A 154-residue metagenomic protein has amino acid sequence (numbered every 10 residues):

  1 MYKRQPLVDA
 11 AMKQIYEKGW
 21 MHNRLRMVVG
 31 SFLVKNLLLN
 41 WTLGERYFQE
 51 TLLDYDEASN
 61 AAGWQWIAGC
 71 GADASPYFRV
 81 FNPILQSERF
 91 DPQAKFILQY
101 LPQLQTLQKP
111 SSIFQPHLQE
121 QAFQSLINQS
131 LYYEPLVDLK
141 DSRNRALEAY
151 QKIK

Functional and structural regions predicted by a protein language model:
K3-K154: C-terminal catalytic domain of photolyase/cryptochrome flavoproteins, centering on the FAD-binding pocket
